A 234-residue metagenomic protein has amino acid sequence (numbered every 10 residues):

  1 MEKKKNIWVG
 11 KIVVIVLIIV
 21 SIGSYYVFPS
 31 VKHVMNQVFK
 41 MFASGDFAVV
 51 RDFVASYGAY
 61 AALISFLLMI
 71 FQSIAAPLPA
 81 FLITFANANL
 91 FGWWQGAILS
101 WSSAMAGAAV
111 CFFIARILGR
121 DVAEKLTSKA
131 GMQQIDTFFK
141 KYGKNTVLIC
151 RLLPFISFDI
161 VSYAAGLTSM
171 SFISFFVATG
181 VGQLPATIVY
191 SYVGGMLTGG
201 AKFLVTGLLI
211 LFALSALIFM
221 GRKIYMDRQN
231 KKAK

Functional and structural regions predicted by a protein language model:
E2-G10, S21-S65, M105-I160, L167-T168 (+2 more regions): Membrane-interfacial helix-loop-helix
K11, A55, A59-S102, T137-L197: Hydrophobic alpha-helical membrane segments of integral membrane proteins
V14-V20, L211-A216: Core hydrophobic alpha-helical transmembrane segments of single-pass membrane proteins
M69, A104, A108, Q183 (+1 more regions): Residue-level recognition of pore/gate-forming positions within transmembrane alpha-helices of multi-pass
T179, G194-G195, F203-L211: Pore-lining and gate-forming transmembrane alpha-helices of multi-pass membrane transport proteins
